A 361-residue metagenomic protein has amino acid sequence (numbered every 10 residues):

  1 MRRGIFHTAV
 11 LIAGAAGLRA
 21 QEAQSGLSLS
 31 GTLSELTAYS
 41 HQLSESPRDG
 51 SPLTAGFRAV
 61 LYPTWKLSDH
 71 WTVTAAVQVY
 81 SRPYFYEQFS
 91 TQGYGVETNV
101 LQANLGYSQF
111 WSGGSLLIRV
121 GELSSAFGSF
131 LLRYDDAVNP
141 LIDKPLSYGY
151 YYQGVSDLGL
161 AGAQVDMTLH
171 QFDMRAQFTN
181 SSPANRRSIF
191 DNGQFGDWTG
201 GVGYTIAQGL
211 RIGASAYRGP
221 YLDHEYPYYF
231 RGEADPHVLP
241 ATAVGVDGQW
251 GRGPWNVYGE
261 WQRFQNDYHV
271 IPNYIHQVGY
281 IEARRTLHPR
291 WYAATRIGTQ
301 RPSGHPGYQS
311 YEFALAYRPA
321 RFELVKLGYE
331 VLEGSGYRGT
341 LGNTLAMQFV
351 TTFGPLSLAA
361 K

Functional and structural regions predicted by a protein language model:
M1-Q24, L356-K361: Cleavable N-terminal export/targeting peptides
A23-L33, G50-P183, Q194-G196, G203-I212 (+1 more regions): Outer membrane beta-barrel
E35-H41, V77-P83, E122-A126, L169-Q171 (+8 more regions): Transmembrane beta-strands of outer-membrane beta-barrel pores
R48-A55, T91-E97, Q153-V155, I189-F195 (+4 more regions): Replace "Gram-negative outer membrane beta-barrel proteins" with "bacterial and organellar outer membrane beta-barrel
A55-L61, T98-A103, G159-A163, G196-G200 (+5 more regions): Hydrophobic, lipid-facing positions within transmembrane beta-strands of outer-membrane proteins
V165, L169-M174, G193, G203-S303: Detector for outer-membrane/organellar transmembrane beta-barrel domains, recognizing the amphipathic beta-strand
R284, H288-L332: C-terminal hydrophobic structural anchor segments that stabilize assembly/packing rather than catalytic chemistry
Y317, L341-K361: Outer-membrane beta-barrel "beta-signal"
